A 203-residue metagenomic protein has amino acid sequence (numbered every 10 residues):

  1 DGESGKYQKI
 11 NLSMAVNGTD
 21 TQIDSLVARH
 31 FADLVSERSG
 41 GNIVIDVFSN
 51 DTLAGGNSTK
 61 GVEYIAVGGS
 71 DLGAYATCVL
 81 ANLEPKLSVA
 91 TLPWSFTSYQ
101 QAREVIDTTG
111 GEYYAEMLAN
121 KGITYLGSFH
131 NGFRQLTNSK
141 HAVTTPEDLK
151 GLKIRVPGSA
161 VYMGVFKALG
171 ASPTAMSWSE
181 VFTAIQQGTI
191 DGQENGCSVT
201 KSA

Functional and structural regions predicted by a protein language model:
D1-N11: Short, low-complexity disordered leader/linker segments with a strong preference for bacterial N-terminal type II
N11, N42-D46, K153: Residues at or immediately flanking beta-strands
S13-H30, N50-G55, T200: Extracytoplasmic "Venus flytrap"
T21-D46, S70, A160, G164: Short, polar/charged alpha-helical segment
D33, E63-A66, D71, A76-S172 (+2 more regions): Contiguous mixed-secondary-structure segments that line small-molecule binding/active-site clefts of soluble domains
I45-S49, A175: A structural preference for short, hydrophobic beta-strand core positions in alpha/beta folds
A54-A66: Charged, often glycine-rich, active-site loop that binds/positions anionic groups
V161-M163, S172-A203: Pocket-lining segment of extracytoplasmic ligand-binding domains
